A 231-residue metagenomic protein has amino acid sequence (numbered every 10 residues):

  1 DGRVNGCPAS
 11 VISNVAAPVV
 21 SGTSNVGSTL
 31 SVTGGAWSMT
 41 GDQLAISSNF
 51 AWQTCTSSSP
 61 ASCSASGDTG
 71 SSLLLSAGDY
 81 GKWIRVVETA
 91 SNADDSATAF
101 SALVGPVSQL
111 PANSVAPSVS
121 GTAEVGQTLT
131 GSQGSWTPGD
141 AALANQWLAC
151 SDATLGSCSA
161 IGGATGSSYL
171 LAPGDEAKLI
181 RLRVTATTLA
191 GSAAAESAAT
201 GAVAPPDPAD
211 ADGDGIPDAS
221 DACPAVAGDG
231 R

Functional and structural regions predicted by a protein language model:
D1-D207: Ser/Thr/Pro/Gly-rich low-complexity disordered regions
D1-P8, V203-R231: Extracellular calcium-associated, cysteine-rich motifs in secreted modular proteins
